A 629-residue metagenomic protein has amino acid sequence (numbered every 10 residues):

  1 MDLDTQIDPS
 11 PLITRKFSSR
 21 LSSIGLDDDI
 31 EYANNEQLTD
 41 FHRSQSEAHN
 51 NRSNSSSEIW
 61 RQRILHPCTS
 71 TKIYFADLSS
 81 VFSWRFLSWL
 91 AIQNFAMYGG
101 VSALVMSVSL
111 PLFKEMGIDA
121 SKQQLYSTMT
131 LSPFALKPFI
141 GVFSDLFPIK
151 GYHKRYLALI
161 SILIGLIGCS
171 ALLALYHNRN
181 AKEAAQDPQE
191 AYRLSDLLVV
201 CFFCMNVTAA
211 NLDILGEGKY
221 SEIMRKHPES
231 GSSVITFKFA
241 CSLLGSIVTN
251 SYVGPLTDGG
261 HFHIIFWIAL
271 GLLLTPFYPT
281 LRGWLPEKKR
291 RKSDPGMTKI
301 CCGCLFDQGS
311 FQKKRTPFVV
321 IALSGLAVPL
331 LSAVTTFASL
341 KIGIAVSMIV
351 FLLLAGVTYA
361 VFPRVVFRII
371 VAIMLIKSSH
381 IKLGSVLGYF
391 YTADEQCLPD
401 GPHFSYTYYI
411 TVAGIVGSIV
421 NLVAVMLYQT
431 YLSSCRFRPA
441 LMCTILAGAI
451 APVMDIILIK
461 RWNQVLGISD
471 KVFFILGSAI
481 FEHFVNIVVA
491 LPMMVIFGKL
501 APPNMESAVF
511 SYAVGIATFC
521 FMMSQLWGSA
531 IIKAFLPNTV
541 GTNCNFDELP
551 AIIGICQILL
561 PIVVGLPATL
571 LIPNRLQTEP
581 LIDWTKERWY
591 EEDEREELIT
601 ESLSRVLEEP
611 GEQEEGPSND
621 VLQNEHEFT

Functional and structural regions predicted by a protein language model:
D2-F86, I167, Y176-V199, I214 (+3 more regions): Intracellular loop-helix junctions on the cytosolic face of multi-pass helical membrane proteins
W89, I118-S132, S230-F237, R315 (+6 more regions): Loop-to-transmembrane helix entry
T130-P138, E229-T257, A413-V420, V514-S529: Glycine-rich segments within core transmembrane alpha-helices of 12-TM secondary carriers
P133-G141, I321-G325, M348-V357, Y409-C435 (+2 more regions): Transmembrane alpha-helices of Major Facilitator/SLC transporters
L146-L163, G260, T430-A449, Q464-S469: Cytoplasmic membrane-interface "Motif A"-like loop-to-helix N-cap segments of 12-TM Major Facilitator Superfamily
G151-L159, P188, P255-L273, V334-A345 (+2 more regions): A membrane-interface helix-boundary motif in multi-pass transporters
L159-A191, L446-I468: C-terminal ends and interior cores of transmembrane alpha-helices in multi-pass membrane transporters/permeases
P439-P492: C-terminal transmembrane helical hairpin of 12-TM major facilitator-type secondary transporters
